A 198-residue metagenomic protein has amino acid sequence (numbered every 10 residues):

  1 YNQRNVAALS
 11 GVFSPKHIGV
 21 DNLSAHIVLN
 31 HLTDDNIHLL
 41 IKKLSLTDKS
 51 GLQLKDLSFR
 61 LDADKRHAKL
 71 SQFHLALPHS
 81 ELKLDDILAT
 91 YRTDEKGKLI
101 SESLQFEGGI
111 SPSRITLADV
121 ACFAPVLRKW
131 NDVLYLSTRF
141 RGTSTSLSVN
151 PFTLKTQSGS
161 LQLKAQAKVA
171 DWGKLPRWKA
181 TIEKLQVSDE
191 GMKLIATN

Functional and structural regions predicted by a protein language model:
Y1, I41-L44: Tryptophan-anchored aromatic micro-motifs
Y1, S10-T33, K55-H67, Q72-L77 (+6 more regions): Extended lipid/amphipathic-ligand handling interfaces
N5, Q186-N198: Short, intrinsically disordered, charge-balanced linker/junction segments flanking boundaries in proteins
L9, K42, D119-C122: Extracytoplasmic loops and strand-loop junctions of Gram-negative outer membrane beta-barrel proteins
S111-V120, D189: A low-complexity, Ser/Thr/Gly/Pro-enriched, surface-exposed linker/loop concept that marks segments flanking
